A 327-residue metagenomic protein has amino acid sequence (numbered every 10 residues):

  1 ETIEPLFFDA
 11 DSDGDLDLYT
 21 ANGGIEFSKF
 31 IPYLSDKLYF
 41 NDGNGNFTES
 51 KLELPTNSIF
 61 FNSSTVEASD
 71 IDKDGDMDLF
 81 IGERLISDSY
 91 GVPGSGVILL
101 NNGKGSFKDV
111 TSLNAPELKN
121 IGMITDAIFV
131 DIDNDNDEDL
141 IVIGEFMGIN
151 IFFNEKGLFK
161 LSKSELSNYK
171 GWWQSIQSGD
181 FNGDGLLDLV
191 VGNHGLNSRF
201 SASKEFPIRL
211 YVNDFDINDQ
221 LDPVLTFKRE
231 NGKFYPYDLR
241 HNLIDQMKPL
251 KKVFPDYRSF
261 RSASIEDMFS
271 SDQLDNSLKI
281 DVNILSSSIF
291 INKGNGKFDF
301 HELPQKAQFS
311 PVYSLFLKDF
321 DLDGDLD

Functional and structural regions predicted by a protein language model:
E1, K37-F61, P93, V97-G122 (+3 more regions): Blade-edge motifs of beta-propeller repeat domains
E1-S12, L16, F40, N62-K73 (+6 more regions): Beta-propeller blade termini
L18-N22, L79-E83, D139-G144, L189-N193 (+1 more regions): Hydrophobic beta-strand segments that make up the repeating blades of beta-propeller and related beta-repeat
F27, S87-S89, G148-N150, L196-R199 (+2 more regions): Flexible loop/turn segments at secondary-structure boundaries
S28-L34, D88-G94, G144-M147, S201-F206 (+1 more regions): Short, solvent-exposed loop/turn segments at conserved positions within beta-propeller repeat blades
I121-D184, D188-V190: A compositional/structural signature marking long, glycine- and acidic/polar-rich segments with frequent tryptophans
F146, W173, L186, E205-P207 (+3 more regions): Active-site lining segments that contact anionic ligands and/or coordinate catalytic metals
H301-P311, K318, L322, D327: Secondary-structure-rich domain cores
